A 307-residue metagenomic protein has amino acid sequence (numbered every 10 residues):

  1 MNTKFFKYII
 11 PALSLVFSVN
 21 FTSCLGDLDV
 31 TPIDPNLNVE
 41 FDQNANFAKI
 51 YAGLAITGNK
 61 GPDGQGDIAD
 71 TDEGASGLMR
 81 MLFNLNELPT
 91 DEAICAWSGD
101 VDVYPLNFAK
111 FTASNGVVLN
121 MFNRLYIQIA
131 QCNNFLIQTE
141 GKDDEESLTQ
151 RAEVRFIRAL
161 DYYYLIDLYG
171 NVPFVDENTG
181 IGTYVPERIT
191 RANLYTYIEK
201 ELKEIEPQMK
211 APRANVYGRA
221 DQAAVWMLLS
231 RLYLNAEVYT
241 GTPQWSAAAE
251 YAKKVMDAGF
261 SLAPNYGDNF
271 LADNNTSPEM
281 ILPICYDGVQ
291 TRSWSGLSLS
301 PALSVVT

Functional and structural regions predicted by a protein language model:
M1-P32: Bacterial Sec-dependent N-terminal signal peptides
C24-M79, F270: Membrane-proximal, proline-rich intrinsically disordered regions
N44, A48-T57, A93-Y169, V185 (+2 more regions): Conserved, well-structured interaction surfaces
L136, L165, P173-V175, M280-P283: Structural recognition of the beta-strand scaffold that forms the well-ordered cores of secreted hydrolase catalytic
R155, W226-L232: TPR/Sel1-like alpha-solenoid repeat signature
I166-D167, P173, N235-G241: Short coil/turn linking the two alpha-helices of tandem helical-hairpin repeats
L234-V238, A249-T307: Polar, glycine-rich mid-to-C-terminal structural blocks that act as macromolecule-binding/assembly scaffolds
